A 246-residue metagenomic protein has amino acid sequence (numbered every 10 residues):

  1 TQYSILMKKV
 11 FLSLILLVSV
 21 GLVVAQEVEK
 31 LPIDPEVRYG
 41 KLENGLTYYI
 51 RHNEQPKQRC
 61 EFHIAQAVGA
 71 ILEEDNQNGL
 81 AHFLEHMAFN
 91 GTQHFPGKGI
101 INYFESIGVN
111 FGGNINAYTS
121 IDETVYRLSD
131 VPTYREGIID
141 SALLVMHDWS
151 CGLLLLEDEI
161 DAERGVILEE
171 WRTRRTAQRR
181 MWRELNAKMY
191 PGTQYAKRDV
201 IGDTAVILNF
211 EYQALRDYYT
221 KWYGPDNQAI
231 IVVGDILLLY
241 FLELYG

Functional and structural regions predicted by a protein language model:
Q2-V10: Positively charged n-region of N-terminal signal peptides that target proteins for export
V10-S19: Sec-dependent N-terminal signal peptides
G21-A25: Sec/Tat signal peptide C-region and signal peptidase I cleavage site
Q26-R38, Y126-S129, E136, A187-Q228: Histidine-acidic residue clusters that define the catalytic metal-binding segment of zinc metallopeptidase domains
K30-I64: Mature N-terminal segment immediately following signal peptide/propeptide cleavage in secreted/periplasmic
Y49-R51, K57-C60, A70-E74, R135-G137 (+1 more regions): Short, solvent-exposed loop/turn elements at domain surfaces
Q66-R179, N209, A214-N227, L237-L244: Active-site-adjacent, His/Asp/Glu-enriched structural segments that form or flank metal-binding and acid/base networks
G192, A196, A229-G246: An aromatic/glycine/proline-enriched structural segment found at the starts of mature extracellular/organellar domains
